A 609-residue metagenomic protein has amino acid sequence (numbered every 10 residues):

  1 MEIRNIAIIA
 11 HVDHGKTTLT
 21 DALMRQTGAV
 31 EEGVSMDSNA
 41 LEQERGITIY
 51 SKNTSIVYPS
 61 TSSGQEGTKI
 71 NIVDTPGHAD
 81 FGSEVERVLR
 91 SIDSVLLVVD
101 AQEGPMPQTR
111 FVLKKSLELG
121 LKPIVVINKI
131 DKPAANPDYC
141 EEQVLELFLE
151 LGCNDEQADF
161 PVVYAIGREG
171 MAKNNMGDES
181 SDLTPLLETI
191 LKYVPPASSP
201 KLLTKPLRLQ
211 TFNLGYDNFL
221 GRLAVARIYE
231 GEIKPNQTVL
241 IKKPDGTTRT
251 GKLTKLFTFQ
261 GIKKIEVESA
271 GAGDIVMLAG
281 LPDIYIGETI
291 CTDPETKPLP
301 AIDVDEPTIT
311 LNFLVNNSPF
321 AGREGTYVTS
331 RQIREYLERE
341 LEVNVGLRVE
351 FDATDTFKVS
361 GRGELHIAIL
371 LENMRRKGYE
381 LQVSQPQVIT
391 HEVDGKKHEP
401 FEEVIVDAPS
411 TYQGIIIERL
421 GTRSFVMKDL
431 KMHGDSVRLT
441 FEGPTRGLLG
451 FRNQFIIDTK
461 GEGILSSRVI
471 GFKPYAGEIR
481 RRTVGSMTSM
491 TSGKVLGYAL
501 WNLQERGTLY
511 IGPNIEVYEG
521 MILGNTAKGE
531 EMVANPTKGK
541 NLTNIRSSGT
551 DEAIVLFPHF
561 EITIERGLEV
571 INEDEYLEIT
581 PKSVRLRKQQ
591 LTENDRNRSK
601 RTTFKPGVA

Functional and structural regions predicted by a protein language model:
M1-V99, Q143, L214-D217: P-loop NTPase switch module centered on the Walker A-proximal segment
I3-A7, V12-H14, A79, P105-K114 (+12 more regions): Conserved structured catalytic cores and adjacent interaction surfaces of nucleotide-binding/hydrolyzing enzymes
G33-D37, L151-V163, A197-Q210, G246-F259 (+8 more regions): Interdomain boundary/hinge elements
Q65-E66, R585, L591-A609: Acidic, low-complexity intrinsically disordered tails
P76-D80, R90-R110, K122-I124, I130-D138: Conserved Switch II/interswitch segment of TRAFAC-class P-loop GTPases
P133-L191: Canonical P-loop GTPase G-domain recognition
R208-L311, A321-R323, V426, V484 (+3 more regions): Conserved nucleotide-binding/hydrolysis modules and their immediate coupling elements across P-loop/ASCE NTPase motors
S318-L341, A553, F557: A short, contiguous, amphipathic alpha-helix enriched in charged residues
